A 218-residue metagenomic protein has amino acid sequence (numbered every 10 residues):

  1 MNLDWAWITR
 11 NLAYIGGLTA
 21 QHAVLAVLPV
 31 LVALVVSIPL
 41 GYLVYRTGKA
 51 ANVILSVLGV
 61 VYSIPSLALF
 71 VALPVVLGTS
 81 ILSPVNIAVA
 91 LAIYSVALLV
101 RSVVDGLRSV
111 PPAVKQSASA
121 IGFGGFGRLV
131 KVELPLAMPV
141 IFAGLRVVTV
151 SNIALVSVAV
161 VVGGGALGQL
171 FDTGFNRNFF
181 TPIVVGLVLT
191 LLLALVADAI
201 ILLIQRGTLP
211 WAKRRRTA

Functional and structural regions predicted by a protein language model:
M1-P29, L77: Periplasmic/extracellular loop-to-transmembrane helix junction in inner-membrane transport proteins
G17-L25, F70, P74-L98, M138 (+2 more regions): Loop-to-helix entry region at the N-terminal start of transmembrane alpha-helices in multi-pass membrane transporters
V27, F126-V158, V185: Transmembrane alpha-helices
V35-L40, N86-V89, I93-K115, M138 (+3 more regions): Membrane-embedded alpha-helices of multi-pass transport/permease systems
L40-L73, L91, R101-D105: Cytoplasmic-entry segments and transmembrane alpha-helices of multi-pass inner-membrane transporters
S102-I141, L167: Short cytoplasmic-facing helical segments at TM-TM junctions of multi-pass membrane proteins
L167-Q205: Hydrophobic alpha-helical transmembrane segments of polytopic membrane proteins
R206-A218: Short cytosolic juxtamembrane segments of multi-pass membrane proteins
